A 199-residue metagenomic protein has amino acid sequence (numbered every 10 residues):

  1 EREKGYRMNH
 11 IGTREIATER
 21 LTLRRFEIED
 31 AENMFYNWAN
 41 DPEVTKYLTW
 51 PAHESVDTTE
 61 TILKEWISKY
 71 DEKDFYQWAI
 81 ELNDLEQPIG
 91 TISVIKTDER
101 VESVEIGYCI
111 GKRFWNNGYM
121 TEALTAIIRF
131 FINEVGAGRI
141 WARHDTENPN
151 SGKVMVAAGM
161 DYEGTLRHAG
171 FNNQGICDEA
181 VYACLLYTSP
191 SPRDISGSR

Functional and structural regions predicted by a protein language model:
G5-E60, K64, S189: A short, well-structured alpha-helix characteristic of acyl/acetyltransferase catalytic modules
E54-G107, R113, L185-L186: Acetyl-CoA-dependent GNAT
E86, G118, N148: Conserved G/P- and acidic residue-centered "switch" motifs that form tight phosphate/ATP-binding loops in soluble
N116-F130, K153-A157: Conserved acetyl-CoA-binding loop-helix of GNAT-fold acetyltransferases
W141-R143, D161-E179: Conserved catalytic-core motifs of GNAT/GCN5-like acyltransferases
A142-G152: Conserved beta-strand-loop-alpha-helix junction that forms the acyl-donor binding cleft
M155, Y182, T188: Conserved active-site tyrosine of GNAT-family acetyltransferases
Y187-D194: Conserved small/polar residues in nucleotide/adenosyl-binding loops
